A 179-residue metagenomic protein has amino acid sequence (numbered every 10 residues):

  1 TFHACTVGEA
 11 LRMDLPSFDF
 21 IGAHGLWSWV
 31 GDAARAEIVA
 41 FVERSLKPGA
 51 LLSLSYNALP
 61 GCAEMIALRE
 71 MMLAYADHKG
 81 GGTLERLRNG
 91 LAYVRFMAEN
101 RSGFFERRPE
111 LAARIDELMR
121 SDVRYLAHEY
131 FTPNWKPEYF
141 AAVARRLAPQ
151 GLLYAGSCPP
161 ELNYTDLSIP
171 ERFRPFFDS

Functional and structural regions predicted by a protein language model:
G8-I21: A short acidic, Gly/Pro-enriched loop at the edge of an enzyme's catalytic core that lines a small-molecule cofactor
S17-F18, A36-I38, I66-Y75, E161-Y164 (+1 more regions): Short secondary-structure boundary/capping segments
G22-L26: A short beta-strand submotif of the Rossmann-like class I SAM-dependent methyltransferase core that lines
S28-V30, S45: A short His-aromatic
R35-A50: A short glycine-rich, Lys/Arg-flanked "PGG" loop and its adjoining helix->strand segment in the class I
G49-L111: Conserved class I S-adenosyl-L-methionine
R101-S179: Rossmann-like AdoMet/SAM-dependent catalytic core
